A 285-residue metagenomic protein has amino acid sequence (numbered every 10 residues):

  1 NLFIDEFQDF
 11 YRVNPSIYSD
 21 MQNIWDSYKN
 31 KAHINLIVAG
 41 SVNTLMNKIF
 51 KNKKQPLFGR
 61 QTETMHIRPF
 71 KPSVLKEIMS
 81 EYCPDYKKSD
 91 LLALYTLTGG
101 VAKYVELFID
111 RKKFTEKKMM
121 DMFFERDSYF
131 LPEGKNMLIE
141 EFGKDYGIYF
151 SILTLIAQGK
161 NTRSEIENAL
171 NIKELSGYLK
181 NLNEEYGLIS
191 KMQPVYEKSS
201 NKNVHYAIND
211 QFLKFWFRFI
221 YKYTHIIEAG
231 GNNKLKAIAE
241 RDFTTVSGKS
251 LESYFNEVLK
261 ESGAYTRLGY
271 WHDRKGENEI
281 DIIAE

Functional and structural regions predicted by a protein language model:
N1-A237: Phosphate-binding site recognition
K202-E285: A cross-kingdom feature that marks ATP-driven nucleic-acid transaction machinery
